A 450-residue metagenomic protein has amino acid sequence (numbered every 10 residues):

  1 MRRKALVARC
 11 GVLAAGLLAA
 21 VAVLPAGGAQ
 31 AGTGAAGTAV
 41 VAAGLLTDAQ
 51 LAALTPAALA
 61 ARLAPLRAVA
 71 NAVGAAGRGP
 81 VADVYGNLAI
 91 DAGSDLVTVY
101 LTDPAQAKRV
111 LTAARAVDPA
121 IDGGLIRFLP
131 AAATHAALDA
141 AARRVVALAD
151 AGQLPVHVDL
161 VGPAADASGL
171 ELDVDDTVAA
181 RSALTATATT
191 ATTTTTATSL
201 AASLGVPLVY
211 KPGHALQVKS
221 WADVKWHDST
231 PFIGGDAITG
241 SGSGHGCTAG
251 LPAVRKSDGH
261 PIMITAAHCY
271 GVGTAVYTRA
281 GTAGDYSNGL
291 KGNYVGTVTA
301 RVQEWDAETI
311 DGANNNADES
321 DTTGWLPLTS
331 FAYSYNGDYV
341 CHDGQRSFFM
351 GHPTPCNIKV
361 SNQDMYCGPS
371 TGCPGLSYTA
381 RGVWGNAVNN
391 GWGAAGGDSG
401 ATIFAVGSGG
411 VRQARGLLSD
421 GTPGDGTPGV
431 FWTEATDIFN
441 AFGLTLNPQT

Functional and structural regions predicted by a protein language model:
M1-T33: Secretory targeting and sorting signals
A29-N71, G124-A132: N-terminal presequence-like segments and adjacent domain-start helices
A52-A53, L59-G77, V81-V84, V99 (+1 more regions): Extracellular glycan-binding segments that recognize GlcNAc-based cell-wall polysaccharides
R62-L66, G93, T189, A202-S203: Non-catalytic regulatory appendages
G77, A114, D118-I121, A149 (+8 more regions): Sec/Tat-exported extracytoplasmic proteins
G79-A142, Q153-A186: Short glycine/threonine-rich beta-strand-turn micro-motifs
A142-L154, P163-A165, E171-V174, V178-G240: Non-catalytic propeptide/linker segments at domain boundaries
P212-T450: Terminal interaction modules at protein C-ends
